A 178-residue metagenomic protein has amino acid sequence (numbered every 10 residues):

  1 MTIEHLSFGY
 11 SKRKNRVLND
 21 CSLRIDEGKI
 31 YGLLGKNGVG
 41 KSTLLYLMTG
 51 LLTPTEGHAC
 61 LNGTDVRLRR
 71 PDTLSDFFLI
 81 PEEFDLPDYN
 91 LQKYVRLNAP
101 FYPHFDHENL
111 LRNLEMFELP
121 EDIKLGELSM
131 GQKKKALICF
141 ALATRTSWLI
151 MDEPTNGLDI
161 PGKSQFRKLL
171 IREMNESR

Functional and structural regions predicted by a protein language model:
M1-D20, E27: A short, flexible loop at the N-terminus of ABC-type nucleotide-binding domains that lies
Y31-K36: The feature captures the beta-strand-to-loop junction immediately N-terminal to the Walker
T49: Helix-to-loop junction immediately C-terminal to a conserved catalytic motif
G57-L68, D72-T73: Conserved ABC transporter NBD signature motif
L79-A136: ABC-family P-loop ATPase nucleotide-binding domains
L149-E153, L158: Catalytic Walker B motif of ABC-type/P-loop ATPase nucleotide-binding domains
K163-E176: Helical segment within the ABC ATPase nucleotide-binding domain
